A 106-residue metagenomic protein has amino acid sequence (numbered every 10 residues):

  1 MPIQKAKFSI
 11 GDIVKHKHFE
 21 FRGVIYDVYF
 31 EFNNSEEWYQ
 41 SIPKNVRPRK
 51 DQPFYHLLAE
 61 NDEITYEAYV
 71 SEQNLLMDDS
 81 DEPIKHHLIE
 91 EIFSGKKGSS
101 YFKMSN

Functional and structural regions predicted by a protein language model:
M1-I13, H18-R22, Y29-F32, K103-N106: Mixed-charge, Lys/Arg-rich low-complexity intrinsically disordered regions
M1-I3, P43-N45, L88-I89: Intrinsically disordered, low-complexity segments enriched in polar/charged residues with Gly/Pro, especially when
D12, S41-V46: Intrinsically disordered, low-complexity boundary segments flanking structured domains
F21, P43, F54-Y55: Broad hydrophobic/π-residue packing in well-ordered secondary structure
Y26-D27, E36: Short, glycine/acidic-enriched capping/hinge loops at junctions between secondary-structure elements
D27-Y29, A59: Residue-level signal for short segments within beta-strands and strand-turn junctions of well-structured beta-sheet
F32-S41: Short, solvent-exposed secondary-structure boundary/capping segments
R47-N106: Intrinsically disordered, low-complexity, charged/polar segments
